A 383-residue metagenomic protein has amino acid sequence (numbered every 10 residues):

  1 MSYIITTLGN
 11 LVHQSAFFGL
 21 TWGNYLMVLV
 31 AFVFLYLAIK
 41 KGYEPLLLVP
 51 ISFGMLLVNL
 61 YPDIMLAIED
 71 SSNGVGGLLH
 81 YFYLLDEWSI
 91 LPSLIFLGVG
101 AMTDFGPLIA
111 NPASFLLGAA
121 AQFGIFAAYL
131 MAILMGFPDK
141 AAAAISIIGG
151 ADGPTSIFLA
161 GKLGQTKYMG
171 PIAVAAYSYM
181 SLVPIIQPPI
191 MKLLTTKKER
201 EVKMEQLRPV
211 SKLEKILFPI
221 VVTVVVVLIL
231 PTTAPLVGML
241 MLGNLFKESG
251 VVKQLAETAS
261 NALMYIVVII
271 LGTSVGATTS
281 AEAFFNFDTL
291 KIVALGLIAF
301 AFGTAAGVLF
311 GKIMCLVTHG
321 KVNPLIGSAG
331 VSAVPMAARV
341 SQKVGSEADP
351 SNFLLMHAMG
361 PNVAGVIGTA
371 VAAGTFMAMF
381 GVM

Functional and structural regions predicted by a protein language model:
M1-G19, Y25, S71, V75 (+3 more regions): Intrinsically disordered, low-complexity non-transmembrane regions of multi-pass membrane transporters
M1-G74: N-terminal alpha-helical transmembrane segments of multi-pass membrane transport and channel/translocase proteins
F34, L57, L85-I109, G243-F246 (+1 more regions): Hydrophobic transmembrane alpha-helices of secondary-active transporters and Na+-translocating membrane complexes
I39-L48, A67, Y81-F82, M102-L117 (+5 more regions): Interfacial helix-loop-helix linkers and transmembrane-helix boundary segments in multi-pass membrane proteins
W88, F96-M102, L117-A127, M131 (+3 more regions): Alpha-helical membrane segments and immediately flanking helix-loop junctions that form or couple to the substrate/ion
L108-Y129, S280-G307, A358-N362: Entry/N-cap segments of selected transmembrane alpha helices and their immediately preceding amphipathic helices
A175-V251: Membrane-embedded hairpin module used as a gating/binding unit in multi-pass transport and secretion proteins
T223-G307: Transmembrane helical segments that form the transport core of multi-pass membrane transport proteins
